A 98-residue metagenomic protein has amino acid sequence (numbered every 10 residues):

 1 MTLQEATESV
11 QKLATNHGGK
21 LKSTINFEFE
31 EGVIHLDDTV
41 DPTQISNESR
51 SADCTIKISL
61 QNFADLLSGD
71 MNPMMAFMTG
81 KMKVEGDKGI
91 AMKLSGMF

Functional and structural regions predicted by a protein language model:
M1-F98: Feature captures hydrophobic
